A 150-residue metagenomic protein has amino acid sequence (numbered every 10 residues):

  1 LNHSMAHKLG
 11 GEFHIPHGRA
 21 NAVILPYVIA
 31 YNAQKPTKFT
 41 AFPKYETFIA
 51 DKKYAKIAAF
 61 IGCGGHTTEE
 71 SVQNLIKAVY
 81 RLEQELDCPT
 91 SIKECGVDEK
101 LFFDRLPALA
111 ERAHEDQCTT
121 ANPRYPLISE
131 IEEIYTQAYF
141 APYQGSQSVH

Functional and structural regions predicted by a protein language model:
L1, A6-N21, E115-A121: Glycine-rich phosphate/pyrophosphate-binding beta-alpha loops
L1, Y80-C88, A108-H114: Short acidic alpha-helix initiation/capping motifs at coil-to-helix transition points, especially at protein N-termini
L1-M5, E70, K93-G96, N122-S129 (+1 more regions): Short coil/turn segments at secondary-structure boundaries
M5, L9, I24-I29, I134: Buried hydrophobic packing segments
L9, I61, G96, Y135-A138: A general structural motif at alpha-helix termini
G18-L101, Q144: Gly/Pro-rich interdomain helix-loop hinge
L101-H150: Short, amphipathic C-terminal "tail helix"
